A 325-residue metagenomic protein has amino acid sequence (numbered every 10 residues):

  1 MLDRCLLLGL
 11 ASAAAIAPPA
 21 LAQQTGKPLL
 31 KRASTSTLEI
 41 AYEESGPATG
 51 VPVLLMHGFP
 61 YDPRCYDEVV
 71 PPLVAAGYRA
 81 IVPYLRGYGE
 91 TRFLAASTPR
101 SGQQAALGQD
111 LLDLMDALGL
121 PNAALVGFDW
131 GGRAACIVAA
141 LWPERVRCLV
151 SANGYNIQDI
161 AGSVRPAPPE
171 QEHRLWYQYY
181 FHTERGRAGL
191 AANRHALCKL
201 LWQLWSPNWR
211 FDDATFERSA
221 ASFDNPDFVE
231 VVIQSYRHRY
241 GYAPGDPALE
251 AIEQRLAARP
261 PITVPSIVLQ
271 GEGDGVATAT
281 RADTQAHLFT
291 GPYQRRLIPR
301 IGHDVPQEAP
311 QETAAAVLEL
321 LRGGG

Functional and structural regions predicted by a protein language model:
C5-A22: N-terminal export signals
Q23-P28, E39-I40, P52, Y88-V126 (+1 more regions): Flexible "cap/lid" subdomain of the alpha/beta-hydrolase fold that forms the substrate-access gate
L29-T35: Short acidic-hydrophobic surface loop/beta-edge motif
S36-E44: A short loop-to-beta-strand scaffold at the N-terminal edge of the catalytic core in hydrolase folds
S45-F93: Conserved HGGG/HGGXW glycine-rich cap/lid loop of the alpha/beta-hydrolase fold
Y84, L297-P299: Residue-level recognition of beta-strand->loop/alpha-helix junctions
I301-A309: Catalytic histidine-centered segment of alpha/beta-hydrolase-like enzymes
A316-G324: C-terminal alpha-helix
